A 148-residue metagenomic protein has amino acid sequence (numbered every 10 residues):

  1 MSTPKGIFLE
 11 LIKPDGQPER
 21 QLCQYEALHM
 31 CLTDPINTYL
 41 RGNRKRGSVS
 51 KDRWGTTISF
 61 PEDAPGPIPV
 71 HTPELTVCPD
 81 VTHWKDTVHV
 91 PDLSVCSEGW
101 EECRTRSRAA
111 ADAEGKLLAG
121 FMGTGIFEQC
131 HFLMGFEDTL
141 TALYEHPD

Functional and structural regions predicted by a protein language model:
M1-D148: Catalytic cores of TIM-barrel enzymes
